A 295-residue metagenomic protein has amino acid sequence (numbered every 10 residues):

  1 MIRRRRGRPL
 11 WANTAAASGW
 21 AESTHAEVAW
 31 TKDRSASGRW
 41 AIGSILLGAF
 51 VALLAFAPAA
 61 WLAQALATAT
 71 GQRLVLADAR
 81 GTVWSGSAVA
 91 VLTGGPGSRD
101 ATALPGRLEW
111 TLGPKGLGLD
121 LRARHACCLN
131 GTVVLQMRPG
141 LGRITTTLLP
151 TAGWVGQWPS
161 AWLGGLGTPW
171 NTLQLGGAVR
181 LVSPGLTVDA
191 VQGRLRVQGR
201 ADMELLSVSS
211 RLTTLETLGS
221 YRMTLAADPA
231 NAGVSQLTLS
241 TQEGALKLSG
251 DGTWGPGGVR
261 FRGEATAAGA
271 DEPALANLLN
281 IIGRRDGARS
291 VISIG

Functional and structural regions predicted by a protein language model:
I2-I42, A63, A67-A69, T213-G295: Extended terminal
D33-P58: Hydrophobic membrane-insertion alpha-helices, especially the h-region of bacterial N-terminal signal peptides
A59-D78: Alpha-helical transmembrane signal-anchor/signal-peptide segments
L74-T172: N-terminal beta-strand/beta-hairpin edge segment
L92, P139-L141, S207, E243 (+1 more regions): Transmembrane beta-strands of outer-membrane beta-barrel pores
S98-E109, A126-V134, A161-L186, L215-M223 (+2 more regions): Amphipathic hydrophobic-ligand
L135-A230: Elongated, acidic membrane-bridging lipid-handling scaffolds and related periplasm/extracellular "bridge/tunnel" systems
